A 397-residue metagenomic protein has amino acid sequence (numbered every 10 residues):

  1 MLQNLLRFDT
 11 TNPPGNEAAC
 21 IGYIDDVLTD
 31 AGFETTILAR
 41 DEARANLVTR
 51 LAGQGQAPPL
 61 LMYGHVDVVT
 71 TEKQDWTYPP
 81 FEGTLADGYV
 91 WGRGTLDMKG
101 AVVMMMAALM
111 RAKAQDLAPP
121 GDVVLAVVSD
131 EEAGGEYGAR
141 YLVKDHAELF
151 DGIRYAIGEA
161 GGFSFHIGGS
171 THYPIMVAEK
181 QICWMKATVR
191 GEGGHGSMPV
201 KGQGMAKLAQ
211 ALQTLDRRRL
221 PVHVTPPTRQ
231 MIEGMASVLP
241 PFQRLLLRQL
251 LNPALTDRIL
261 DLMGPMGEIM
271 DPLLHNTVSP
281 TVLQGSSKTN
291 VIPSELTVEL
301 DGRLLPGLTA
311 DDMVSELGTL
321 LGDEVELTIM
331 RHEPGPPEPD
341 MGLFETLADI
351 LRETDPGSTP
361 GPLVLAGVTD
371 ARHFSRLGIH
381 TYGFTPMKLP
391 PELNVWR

Functional and structural regions predicted by a protein language model:
M1-R93, A112-G121, L300: Acidic/His- and Gly-rich active-site-bordering loop/insert found across diverse amide/peptide-bond hydrolases
Q3, D25, V103-M106, M110 (+4 more regions): Predominant activation on well-ordered alpha-helical scaffold segments within soluble catalytic domains
Q3-T10, T29, F33, M110 (+6 more regions): Sec-exported extracytoplasmic/periplasmic mature domains
N12-P13, E42, G55, V68-V69 (+3 more regions): Solvent-exposed loop/turn segments at secondary-structure junctions within structured extracellular/periplasmic domains
N46-V48, Y89, G94-T95, A156 (+3 more regions): Cysteine-centered functional microenvironments
V90, L96-P174: Acidic/histidine-rich catalytic neighborhood of metal-dependent amide-processing enzymes
G161-T171, I175-A178, I182-R397: Metal-dependent amide/peptide-bond hydrolase catalytic core, centered on the "pita-bread" metallohydrolase fold
